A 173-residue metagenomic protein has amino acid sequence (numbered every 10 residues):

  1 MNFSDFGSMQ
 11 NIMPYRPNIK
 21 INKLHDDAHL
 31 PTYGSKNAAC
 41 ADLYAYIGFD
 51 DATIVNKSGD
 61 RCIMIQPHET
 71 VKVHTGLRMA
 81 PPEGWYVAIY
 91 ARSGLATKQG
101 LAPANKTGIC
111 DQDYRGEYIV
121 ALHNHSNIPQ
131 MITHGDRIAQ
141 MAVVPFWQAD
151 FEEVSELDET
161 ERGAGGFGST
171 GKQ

Functional and structural regions predicted by a protein language model:
M1-Q173: DUTPase catalytic domain/fold
